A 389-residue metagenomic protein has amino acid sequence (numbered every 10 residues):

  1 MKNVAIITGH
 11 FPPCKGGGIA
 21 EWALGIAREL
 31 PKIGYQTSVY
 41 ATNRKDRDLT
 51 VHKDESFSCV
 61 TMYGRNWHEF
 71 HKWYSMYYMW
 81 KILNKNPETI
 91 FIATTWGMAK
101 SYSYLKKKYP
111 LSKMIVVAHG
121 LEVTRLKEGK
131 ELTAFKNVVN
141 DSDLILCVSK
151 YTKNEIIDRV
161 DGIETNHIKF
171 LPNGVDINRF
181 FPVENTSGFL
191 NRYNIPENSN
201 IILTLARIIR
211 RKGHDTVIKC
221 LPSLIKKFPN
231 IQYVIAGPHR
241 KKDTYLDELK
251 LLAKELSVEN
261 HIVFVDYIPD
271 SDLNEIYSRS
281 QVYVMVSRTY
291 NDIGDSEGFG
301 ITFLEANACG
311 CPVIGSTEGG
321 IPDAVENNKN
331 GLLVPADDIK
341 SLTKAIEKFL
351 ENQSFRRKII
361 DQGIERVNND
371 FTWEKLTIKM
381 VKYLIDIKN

Functional and structural regions predicted by a protein language model:
A5, L146, P196-K212, I218-L221 (+1 more regions): Conserved donor-binding/catalytic core segment of Leloir-type glycosyltransferases
G9-C14, R28-W73, T152-I157, N166: N-terminal strand-loop element at the rim of the active site of nucleotide-sugar-dependent glycosyltransferases
Y151, G174: Carbohydrate-associated surface elements
L246-S271: Nucleotide-activated donor-binding/catalytic signature segment of Leloir-type glycosyltransferases, i.e., the conserved
H261, S278-G294, C311: Acidic donor-binding loop of glycosyltransferase active sites
Y267-I268, E275-S280: Short alpha-helical donor nucleotide-sugar binding micro-motif in glycosyltransferases
F303, A308, P312-G315, V325: Short hydrophobic beta-strand element within catalytic cores of glycosyltransferases and related nucleotide-activated
E326-N328, L332-I339, K348-S354: Conserved acidic donor-binding segment of nucleotide-sugar-dependent glycosyltransferases
